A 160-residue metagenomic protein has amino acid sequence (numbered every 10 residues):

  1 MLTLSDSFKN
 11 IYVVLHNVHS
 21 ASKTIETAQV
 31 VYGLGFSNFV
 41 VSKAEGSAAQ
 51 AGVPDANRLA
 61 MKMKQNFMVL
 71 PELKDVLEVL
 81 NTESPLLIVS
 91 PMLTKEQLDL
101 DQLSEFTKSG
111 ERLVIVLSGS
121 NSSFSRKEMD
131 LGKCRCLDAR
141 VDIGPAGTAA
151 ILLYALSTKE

Functional and structural regions predicted by a protein language model:
L2-L93, A149, L153-S157: RNA substrate-binding interface of SAM-dependent RNA methyltransferases
L2-T3, A28, Q102-E105, R140: A generic local secondary-structure boundary/capping motif
D6, D55, D75, D99-D101 (+3 more regions): Acidic-enriched, low-complexity/disordered segments with a strong bias for Aspartate over Glutamate
V18-H19, L93, S120-S123, R140-D142: Short acidic/polar capping segments at secondary-structure boundaries
E72, M92-D99, I143-G144: Secondary-structure junction/capping motif
L87-S90, V116-S118, C136-V141: Glycine-rich anion-binding loop/nest that anchors nucleotide
K95-R135: Long, charge-patterned amphipathic alpha-helical coiled-coil/hairpin "stalk" segments used as oligomerization
R126-E160: Structured adenosyl-cofactor binding patch, chiefly the S-adenosyl-L-methionine
